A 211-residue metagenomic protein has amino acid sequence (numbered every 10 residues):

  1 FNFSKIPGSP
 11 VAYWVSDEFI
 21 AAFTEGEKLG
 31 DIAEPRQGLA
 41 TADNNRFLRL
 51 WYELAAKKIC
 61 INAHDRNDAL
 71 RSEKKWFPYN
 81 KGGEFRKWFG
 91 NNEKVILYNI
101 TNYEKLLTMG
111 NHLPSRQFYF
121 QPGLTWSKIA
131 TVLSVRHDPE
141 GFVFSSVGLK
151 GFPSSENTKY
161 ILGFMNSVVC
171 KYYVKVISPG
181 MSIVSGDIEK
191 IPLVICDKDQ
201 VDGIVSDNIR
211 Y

Functional and structural regions predicted by a protein language model:
F1: Conserved P-loop NTPase catalytic core
S4, A12-Y13, D17-G203: Polybasic, glycine- and aromatic-enriched phosphate-binding surface used to engage nucleic acids
D207-Y211: Non-transmembrane amphipathic alpha-helical segments
